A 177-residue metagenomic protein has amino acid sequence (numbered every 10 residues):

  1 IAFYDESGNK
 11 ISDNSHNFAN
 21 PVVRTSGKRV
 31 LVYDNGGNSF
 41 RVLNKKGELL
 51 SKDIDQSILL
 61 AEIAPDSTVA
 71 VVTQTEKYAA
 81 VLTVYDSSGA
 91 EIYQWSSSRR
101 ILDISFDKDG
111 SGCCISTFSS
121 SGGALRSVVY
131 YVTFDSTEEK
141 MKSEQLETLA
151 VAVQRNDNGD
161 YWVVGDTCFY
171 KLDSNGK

Functional and structural regions predicted by a protein language model:
I1-A2, V23-N35, F40-R41, D66-E76 (+2 more regions): Short beta-strand elements that form the blades of beta-propeller/WD-repeat-like and other beta-sheet-rich scaffold
I1-Q56: Post-signal peptide N-terminal segment of secreted/secretory-pathway proteins
Y4, Y33, R41-L43, L82-Y85 (+2 more regions): Hydrophobic/aromatic beta-strand positions that recur at structurally equivalent sites within the blades
S7-S15, K46-D53, G89-S96, T137-E144 (+1 more regions): A short beta-strand motif characteristic of beta-propeller blades
H16-K28, Q56-S67, S97-K108, L146-N158: Repeated scaffold domains used in trafficking and secretory/extracellular systems, primarily beta-propellers
V71, Y78-Y93, D103, C114-I115: Intrinsically disordered, low-complexity linker/loop segments enriched in Gly/Pro and charged/polar residues
Y85-I92, S97-R100, S119, G123 (+1 more regions): Short, flexible helix-coil linker/hinge segments at the edges of structured domains or between repeats
S121-K177: Extracytoplasmic/luminal low-complexity segments enriched in Pro/Gly and acidic/polar residues that act as flexible
